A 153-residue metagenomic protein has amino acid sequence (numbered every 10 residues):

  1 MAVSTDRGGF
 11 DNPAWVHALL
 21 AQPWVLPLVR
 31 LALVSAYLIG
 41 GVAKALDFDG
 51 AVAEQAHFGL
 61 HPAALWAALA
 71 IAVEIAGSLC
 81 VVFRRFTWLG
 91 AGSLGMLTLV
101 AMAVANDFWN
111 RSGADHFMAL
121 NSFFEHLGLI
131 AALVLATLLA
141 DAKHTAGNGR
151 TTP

Functional and structural regions predicted by a protein language model:
M1-L46, A64-A76, V82-P153: Extended, low-polarity transmembrane helix blocks
R30, F48-H61: Short juxtamembrane and helix-loop transition motifs at transmembrane-helix boundaries in membrane proteins
